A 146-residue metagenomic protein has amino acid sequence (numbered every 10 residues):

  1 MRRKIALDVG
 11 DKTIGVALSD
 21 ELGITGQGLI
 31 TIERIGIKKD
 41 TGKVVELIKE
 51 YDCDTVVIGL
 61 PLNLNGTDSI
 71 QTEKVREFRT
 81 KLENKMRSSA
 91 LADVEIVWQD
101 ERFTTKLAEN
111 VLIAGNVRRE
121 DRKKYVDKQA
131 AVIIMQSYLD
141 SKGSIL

Functional and structural regions predicted by a protein language model:
R2-K4, D11-K12, A17-L146: Phosphate- and other anionic-substrate recognition elements at nucleic-acid/protein interfaces
